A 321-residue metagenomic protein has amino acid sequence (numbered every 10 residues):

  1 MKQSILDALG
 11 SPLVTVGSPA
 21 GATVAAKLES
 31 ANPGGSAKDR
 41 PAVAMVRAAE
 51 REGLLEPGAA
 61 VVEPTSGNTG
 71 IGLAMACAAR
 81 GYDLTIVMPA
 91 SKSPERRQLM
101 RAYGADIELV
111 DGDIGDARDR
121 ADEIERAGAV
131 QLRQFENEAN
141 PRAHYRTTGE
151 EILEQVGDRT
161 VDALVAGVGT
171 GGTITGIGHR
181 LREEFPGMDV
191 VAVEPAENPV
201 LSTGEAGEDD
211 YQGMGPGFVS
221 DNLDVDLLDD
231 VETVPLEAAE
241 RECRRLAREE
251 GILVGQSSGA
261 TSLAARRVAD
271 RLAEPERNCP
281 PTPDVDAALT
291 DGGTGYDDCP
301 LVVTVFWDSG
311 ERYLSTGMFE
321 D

Functional and structural regions predicted by a protein language model:
M1-D321: PLP-dependent amino-acid enzyme catalytic core
